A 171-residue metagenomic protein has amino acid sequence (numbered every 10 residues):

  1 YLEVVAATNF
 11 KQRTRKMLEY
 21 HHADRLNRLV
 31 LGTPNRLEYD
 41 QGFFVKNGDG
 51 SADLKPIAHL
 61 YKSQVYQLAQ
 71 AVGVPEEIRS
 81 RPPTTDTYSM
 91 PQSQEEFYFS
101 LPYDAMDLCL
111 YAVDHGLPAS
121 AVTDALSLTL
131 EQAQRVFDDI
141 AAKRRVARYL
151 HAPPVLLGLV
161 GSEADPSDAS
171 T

Functional and structural regions predicted by a protein language model:
Y1-T171: ATP/NTP-dependent adenylation/nucleotidyl-transfer catalytic domains that generate, transfer, or process NMP-activated
